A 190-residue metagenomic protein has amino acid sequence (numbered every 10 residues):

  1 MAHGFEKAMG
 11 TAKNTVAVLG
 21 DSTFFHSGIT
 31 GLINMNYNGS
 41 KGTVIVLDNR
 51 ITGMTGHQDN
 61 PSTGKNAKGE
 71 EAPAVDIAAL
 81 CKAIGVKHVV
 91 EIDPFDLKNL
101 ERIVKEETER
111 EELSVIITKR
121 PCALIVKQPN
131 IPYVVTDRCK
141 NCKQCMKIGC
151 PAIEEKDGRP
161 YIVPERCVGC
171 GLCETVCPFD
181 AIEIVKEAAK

Functional and structural regions predicted by a protein language model:
M1-I117, Q128: Thiamine diphosphate
A2-H3, K13, A17, I33 (+7 more regions): Feature representing long, continuous alpha-helical segments
D96, P121, E187: Residues that form or immediately flank small-molecule/cofactor binding pockets and catalytic motifs
E106-E155: Glycine/aspartate-rich loop-and-adjacent alpha/beta segment that forms the canonical ThDP
K140-Y161, V168, L172-A189: Iron-sulfur cluster-binding cysteine motifs and their immediate structural context in ferredoxin-like electron-transfer
